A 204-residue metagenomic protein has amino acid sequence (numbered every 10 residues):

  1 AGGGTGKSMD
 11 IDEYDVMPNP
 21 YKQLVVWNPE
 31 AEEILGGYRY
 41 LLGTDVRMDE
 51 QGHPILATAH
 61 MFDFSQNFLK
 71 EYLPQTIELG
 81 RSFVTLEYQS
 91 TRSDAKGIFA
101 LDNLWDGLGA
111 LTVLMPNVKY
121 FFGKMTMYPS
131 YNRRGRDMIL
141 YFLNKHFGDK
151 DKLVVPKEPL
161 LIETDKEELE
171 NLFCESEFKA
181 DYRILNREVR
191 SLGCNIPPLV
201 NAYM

Functional and structural regions predicted by a protein language model:
A1-P20: An N-terminal domain-cap segment
G2-G6, E33-G37, V118-Y120: Short secondary-structure capping/junction motifs at helix and strand boundaries
D10-D15, V26, D63-L69: Catalytic micro-motifs at enzyme active sites that drive phosphoryl/nucleotidyl and oxygen chemistry
V16-V25, M48-D49: A short helix-loop-beta-strand connector motif used in the catalytic cores of GNAT acetyltransferases and, in some
N19, A31-E32: Core nucleotidyl-transferase/polymerase catalytic module
P20-K22, G36, Q75: Residues that flank catalytic or metal-binding motifs in active/ligand-binding sites
V25, E32-L42: Conserved beta-strand in the GNAT
V46-M204: Acyl-donor binding region in acyl/amide transferases
